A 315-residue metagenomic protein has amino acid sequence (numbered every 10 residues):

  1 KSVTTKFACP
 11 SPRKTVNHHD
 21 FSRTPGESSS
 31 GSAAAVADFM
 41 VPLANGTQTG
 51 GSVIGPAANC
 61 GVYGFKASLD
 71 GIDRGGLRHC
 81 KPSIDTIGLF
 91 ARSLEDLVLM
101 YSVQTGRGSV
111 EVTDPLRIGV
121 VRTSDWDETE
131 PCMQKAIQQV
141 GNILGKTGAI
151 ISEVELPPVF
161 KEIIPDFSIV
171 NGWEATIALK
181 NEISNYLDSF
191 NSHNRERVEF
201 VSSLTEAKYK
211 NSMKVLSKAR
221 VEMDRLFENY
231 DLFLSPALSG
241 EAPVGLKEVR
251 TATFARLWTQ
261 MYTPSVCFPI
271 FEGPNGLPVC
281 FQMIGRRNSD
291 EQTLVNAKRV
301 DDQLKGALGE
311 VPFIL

Functional and structural regions predicted by a protein language model:
K1-D85, V121-T123, A237-V249: Short glycine/serine-rich loop/turn segments
T4, M40-P42, V98, Q104 (+1 more regions): Glycine-rich, small-residue loops and helix-cap segments that act as flexible hinges at active-site edges
S68-V112, Q138: A short core secondary-structure module
D85-R92, E199-L204, M283-I284: Short, well-ordered beta-strand elements within core beta-sheets of diverse protein domains
T86, S102-D166, S202-S203: Gly/Ser-rich, acidic/histidine-flanked active-site/gating loops
P115-R117, I169-D224, P269-C280: Short helix-loop capping/hinge segments that flank enzyme active sites or metal/cofactor-binding pockets
P131-E155, K180-L187, Y209, M213-Y230: Acyltransferase
